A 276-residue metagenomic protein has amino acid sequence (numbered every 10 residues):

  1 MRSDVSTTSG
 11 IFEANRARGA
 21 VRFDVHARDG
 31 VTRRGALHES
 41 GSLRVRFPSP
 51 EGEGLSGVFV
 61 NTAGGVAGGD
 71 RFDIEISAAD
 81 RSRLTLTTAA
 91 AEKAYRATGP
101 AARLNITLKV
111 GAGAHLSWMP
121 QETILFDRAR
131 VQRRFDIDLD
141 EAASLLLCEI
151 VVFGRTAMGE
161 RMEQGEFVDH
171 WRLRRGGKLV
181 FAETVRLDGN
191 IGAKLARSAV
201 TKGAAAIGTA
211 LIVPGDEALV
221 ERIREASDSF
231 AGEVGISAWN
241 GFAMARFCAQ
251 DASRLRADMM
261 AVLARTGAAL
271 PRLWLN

Functional and structural regions predicted by a protein language model:
R2, I11-A20, D24-S40, R103 (+7 more regions): N-terminal intrinsically disordered, cationic/polar leader segments that include organellar targeting peptides
R2-E122, D127: N-terminal, charged/glycine-rich beta-strand/loop interface patches
L43-F47, Y95-P100, R128-R130, T156-E160 (+2 more regions): A short, polar/proline- and glycine-enriched secondary-structure boundary/capping micro-motif
E75, T107, D136, H170 (+1 more regions): Short, surface-exposed charged micro-motifs
A78-D80, T88-A90, V110-A112, P120-E122 (+5 more regions): Short, structured patches in soluble enzyme cores that scaffold and shape functional sites
R83-T85, H115-S117, S144-L146, G208-T209 (+2 more regions): Structural motif
R133: Internal active-site segments that recognize and position negatively charged phosphoryl groups and nucleotide moieties
V151-N276: A structural signal for small-residue-enriched, beta-sheet-centric alpha/beta enzyme cores and oligomeric scaffold folds
